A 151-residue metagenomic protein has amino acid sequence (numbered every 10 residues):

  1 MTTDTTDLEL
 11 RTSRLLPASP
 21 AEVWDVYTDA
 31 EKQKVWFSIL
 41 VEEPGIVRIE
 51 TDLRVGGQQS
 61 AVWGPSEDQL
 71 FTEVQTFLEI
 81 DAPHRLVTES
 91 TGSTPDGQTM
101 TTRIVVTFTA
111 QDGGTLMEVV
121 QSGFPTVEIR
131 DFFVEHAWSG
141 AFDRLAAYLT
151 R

Functional and structural regions predicted by a protein language model:
M1-P44: Hydrophobic ligand-binding cavity/cleft-lining segments
D7-E9, P83-R85, D112-L116: A generic structural signal for beta-strand entry/edge sites
R14, V119-Q121: Short, hydrophobic/aromatic-enriched beta-strand segments in well-ordered soluble domains
V23, Y27, Q33, Q59 (+5 more regions): Hydrophobic pocket/interface hotspot
T28, T102, T115: Ser/Thr-centric signal marking residues that sit in or immediately flank functional binding/regulatory motifs
K34-V35, E42, I49-R54, S60 (+2 more regions): Hydrophobic-ligand binding "helix-grip"
L116, G123-R151: A conserved amphipathic terminal alpha-helix motif
